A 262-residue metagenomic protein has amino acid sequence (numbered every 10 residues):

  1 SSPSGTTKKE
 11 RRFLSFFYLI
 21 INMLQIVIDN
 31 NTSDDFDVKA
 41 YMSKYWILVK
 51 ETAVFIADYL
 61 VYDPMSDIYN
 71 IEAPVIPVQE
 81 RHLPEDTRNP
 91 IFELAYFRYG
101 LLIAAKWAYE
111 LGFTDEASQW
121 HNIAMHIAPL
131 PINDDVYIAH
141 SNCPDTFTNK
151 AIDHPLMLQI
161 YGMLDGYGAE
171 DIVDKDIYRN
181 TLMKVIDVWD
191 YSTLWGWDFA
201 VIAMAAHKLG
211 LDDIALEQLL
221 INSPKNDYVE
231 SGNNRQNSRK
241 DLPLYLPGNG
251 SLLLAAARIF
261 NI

Functional and structural regions predicted by a protein language model:
S1-T7, R12-N31, S43, I47 (+1 more regions): Active-site core of glycosidic bond-cleaving carbohydrate-active enzymes
G5, D37-V38, E85: Short amphipathic alpha-helical segments at helix-loop
N31-S43, L48-E51, I71-A73, P77: Primarily short, surface-exposed interaction patches in extracytoplasmic proteins
E51-E110: Acidic/histidine-rich catalytic neighborhood
